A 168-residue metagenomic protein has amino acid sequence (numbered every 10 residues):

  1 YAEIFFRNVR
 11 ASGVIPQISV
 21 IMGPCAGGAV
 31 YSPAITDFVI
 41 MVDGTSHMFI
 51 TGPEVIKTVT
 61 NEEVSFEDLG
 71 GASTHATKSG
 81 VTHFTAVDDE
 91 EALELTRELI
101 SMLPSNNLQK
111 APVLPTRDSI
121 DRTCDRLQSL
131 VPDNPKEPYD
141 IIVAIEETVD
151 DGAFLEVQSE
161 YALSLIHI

Functional and structural regions predicted by a protein language model:
Y1-L108: Conserved catalytic cores of soluble enzyme domains, especially glycine-rich substrate-binding beta-alpha loops
S12, K57, H75-T77, D121-S129 (+1 more regions): Gly-rich Lys/Arg/Thr-decorated short loops/hinges at beta-loop-alpha junctions or inter-strand turns that position
G23, T58, L95, A111 (+3 more regions): A sequence-level detector of short, solvent-exposed, charge-rich linear segments
D88-P138: Terminal amphipathic helices with adjacent charged low-complexity linkers/tails
D150-S164: Flexible, glycine/threonine-enriched loop-and-boundary segments that flank and lead into catalytic domains of large
I166-I168: Conserved small/polar residues in nucleotide/adenosyl-binding loops
